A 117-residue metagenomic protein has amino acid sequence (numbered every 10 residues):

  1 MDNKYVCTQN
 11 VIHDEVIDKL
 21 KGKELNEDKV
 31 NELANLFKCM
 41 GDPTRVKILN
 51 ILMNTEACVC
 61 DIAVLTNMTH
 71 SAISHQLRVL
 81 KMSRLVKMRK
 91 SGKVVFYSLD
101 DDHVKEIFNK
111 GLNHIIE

Functional and structural regions predicted by a protein language model:
M1-M40: N-terminal leader segment of winged-helix/HTH proteins
L25-T69, V95-D102: N-terminal helix-turn-helix DNA-binding core of bacterial DNA-binding proteins
G41, I73, L80: Divalent metal-coordination and catalytic microenvironments
N50, H75-Q76: Base-recognition residues in the alpha-helical recognition helix of bacterial helix-turn-helix
V64, H75, K81-M82: Alpha-helical residues within the helix-turn-helix
K81-S91: Beta-hairpin "wing" of winged helix-turn-helix
S98-E117: Conserved segment of winged-helix/HTH DNA-binding domains
